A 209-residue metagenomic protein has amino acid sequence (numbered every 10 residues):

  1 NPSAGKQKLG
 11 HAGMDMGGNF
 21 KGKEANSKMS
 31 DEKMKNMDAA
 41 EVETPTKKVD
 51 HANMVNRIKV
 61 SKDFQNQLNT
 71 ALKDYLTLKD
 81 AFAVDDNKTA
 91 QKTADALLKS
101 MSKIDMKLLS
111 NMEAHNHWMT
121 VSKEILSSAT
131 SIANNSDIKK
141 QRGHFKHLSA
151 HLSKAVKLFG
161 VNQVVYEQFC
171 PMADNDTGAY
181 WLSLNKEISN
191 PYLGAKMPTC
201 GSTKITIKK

Functional and structural regions predicted by a protein language model:
N1-K209: Intrinsically disordered, low-complexity terminal tails/loops enriched in metal-binding residues
